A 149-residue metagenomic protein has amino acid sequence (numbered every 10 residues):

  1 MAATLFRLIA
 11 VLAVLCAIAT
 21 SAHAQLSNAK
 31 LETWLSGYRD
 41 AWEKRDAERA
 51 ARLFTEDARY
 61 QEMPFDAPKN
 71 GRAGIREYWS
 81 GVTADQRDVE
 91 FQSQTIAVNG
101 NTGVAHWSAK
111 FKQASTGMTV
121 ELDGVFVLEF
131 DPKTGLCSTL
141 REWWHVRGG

Functional and structural regions predicted by a protein language model:
A2-L5, A10-E56: Short, low-complexity N-terminal intrinsically disordered segments enriched in polar/charged residues
C16, D57, E62, W144: Residues that line or immediately flank small-molecule/substrate-binding pockets and catalytic motifs
Q25-L26, K30, A73-G149: A beta-strand edge to alpha-helix "cap/lid" segment located at domain peripheries
R39, P64, T95-A97: Structured beta->alpha junctions
L53, R59-N70, G81-D85: A short gly/proline-enriched turn/hairpin at secondary-structure junctions
